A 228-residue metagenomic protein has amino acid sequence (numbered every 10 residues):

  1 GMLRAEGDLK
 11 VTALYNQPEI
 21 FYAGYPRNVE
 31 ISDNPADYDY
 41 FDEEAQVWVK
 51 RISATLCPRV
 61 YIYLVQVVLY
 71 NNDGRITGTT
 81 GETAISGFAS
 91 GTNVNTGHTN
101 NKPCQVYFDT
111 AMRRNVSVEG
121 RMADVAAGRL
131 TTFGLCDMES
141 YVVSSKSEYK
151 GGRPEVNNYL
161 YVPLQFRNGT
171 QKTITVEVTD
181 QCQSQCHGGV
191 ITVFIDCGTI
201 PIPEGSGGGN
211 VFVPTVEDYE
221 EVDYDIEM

Functional and structural regions predicted by a protein language model:
G1, I76-S184: Tryptophan-paired
G1-R59: Short, low-hydrophobicity acidic/polar segments
A13, I174-V176, V193: N-terminal compositionally biased, intrinsically disordered segments and leader/signal-like regions
W48-K50, R59-Y63, T79, V156-L160 (+3 more regions): Residues at beta-strand starts and edge strands
T55-Y70: A short, Gly/Thr-enriched small/hydrophobic beta-strand-prone motif that recurs across taxa
N72-G74: Primarily extracytoplasmic ectodomains and periplasmic/lumenal surface modules that are beta-strand-rich
H187-M228: Hydrophobic, glycine-enriched assembly/anchoring segments
